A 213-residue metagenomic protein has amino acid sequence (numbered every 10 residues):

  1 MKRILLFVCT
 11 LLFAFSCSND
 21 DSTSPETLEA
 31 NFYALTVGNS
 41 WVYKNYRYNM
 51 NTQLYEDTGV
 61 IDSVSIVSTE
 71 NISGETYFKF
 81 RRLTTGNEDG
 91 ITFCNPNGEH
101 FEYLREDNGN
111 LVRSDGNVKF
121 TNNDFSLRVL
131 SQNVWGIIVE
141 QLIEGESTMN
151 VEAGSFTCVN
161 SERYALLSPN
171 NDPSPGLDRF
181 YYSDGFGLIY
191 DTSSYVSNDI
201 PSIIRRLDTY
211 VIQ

Functional and structural regions predicted by a protein language model:
M1-I4, N19: Positively charged n-region of N-terminal signal peptides that target proteins for export
L6-C9: Sec-dependent N-terminal signal peptides
F13-S16: C-terminal motif of bacterial Sec signal peptides marking the signal peptidase cleavage site
S18-Q213: Conserved functional acidic sites
